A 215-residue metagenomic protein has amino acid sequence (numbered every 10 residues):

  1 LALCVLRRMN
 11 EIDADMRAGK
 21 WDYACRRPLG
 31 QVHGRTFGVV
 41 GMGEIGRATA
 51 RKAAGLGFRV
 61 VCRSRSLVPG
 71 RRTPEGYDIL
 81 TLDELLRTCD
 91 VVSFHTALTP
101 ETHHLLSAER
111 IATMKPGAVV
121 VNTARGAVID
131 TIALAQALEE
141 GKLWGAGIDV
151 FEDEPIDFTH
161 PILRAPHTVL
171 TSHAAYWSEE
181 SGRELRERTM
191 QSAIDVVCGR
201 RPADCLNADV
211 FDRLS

Functional and structural regions predicted by a protein language model:
L1-T36, A48-R51, G55, P202-L206: Phosphate-binding beta-alpha-beta segment of Rossmann-like dinucleotide-binding domains, i.e., the NAD(P)
A2, T49, C89, L138 (+2 more regions): Hydrophobic "lid"/C-terminal helical patch of Rossmann-like NAD(P)-dependent dehydrogenase/epimerase domains
M42-G43: Glycine-rich Rossmann-fold phosphate-binding loop(s) that bind the pyrophosphate of adenine dinucleotide cofactors
F58-R59: Residues at the starts of beta-strands that form the adenosine-phosphate
S66-P161: Rossmann-like adenosine-cofactor binding region
G117-S215: Rossmann-like dinucleotide-binding domain for NAD(H)/NADP(H)
